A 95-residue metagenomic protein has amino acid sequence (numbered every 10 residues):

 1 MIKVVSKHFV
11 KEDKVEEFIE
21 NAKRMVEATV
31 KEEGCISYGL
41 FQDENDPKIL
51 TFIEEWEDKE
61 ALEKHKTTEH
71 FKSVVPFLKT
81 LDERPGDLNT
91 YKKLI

Functional and structural regions predicted by a protein language model:
I2, L40-K48, P76-I95: Glycine-rich beta-strand-turn "strand-cap" elements at beta-sheet edges
I2-H8, G39-K66: Short, well-ordered beta-strand segments in beta-rich or mixed alpha/beta enzyme and ligand-binding folds
K3-V30: N-terminal first-folded block
D13, E20, P47, H65-K72: Residues at secondary-structure transition points
R24, A28-S37, E55-N89: An amphipathic, aromatic/His-enriched active-site/gating alpha helix that lines ligand/cofactor pockets
